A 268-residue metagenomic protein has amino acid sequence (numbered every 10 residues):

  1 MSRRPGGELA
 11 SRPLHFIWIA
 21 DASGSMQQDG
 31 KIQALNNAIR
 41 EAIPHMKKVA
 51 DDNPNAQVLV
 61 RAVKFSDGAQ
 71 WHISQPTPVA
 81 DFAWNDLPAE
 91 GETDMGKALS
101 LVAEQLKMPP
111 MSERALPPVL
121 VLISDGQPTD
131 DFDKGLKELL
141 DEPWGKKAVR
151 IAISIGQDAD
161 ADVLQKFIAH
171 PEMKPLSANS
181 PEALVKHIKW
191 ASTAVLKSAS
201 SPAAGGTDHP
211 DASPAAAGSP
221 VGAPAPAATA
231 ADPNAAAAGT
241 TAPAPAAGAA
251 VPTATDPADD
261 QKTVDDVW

Functional and structural regions predicted by a protein language model:
M1-G6: A short, compositionally biased domain-edge/stem linker segment
E8-H72, V102, V119-I123: Von Willebrand factor
P13-L14, K146-V149, H170-M173: Short glycine-/polar-rich loops that comprise or flank the Walker A/P-loop and associated switch/sensor motifs
Q28-K31, D131-G135: Conserved ATPase-coupling elements of RecA-like P-loop NTPase cores
A50-D51, L140-A148: Arginine/glycine-rich "motif VI" loop of SF2 helicases in the C-terminal RecA-like domain
Q70-H72, A80-P117, T129-D131, V149-D162 (+1 more regions): Von Willebrand factor
K137, G156, A199-P214, S219-W268: Extended acidic, low-complexity intrinsically disordered regions
Q157-H209: Von Willebrand factor A/integrin I-like adhesion domains
